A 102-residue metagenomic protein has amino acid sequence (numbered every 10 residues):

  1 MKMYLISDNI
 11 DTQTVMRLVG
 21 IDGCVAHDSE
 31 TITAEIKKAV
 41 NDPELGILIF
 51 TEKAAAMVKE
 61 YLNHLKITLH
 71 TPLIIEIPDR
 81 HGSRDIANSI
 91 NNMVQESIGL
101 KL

Functional and structural regions predicted by a protein language model:
M1-T33: N-terminal first-folded block
V15, V58-Y61, I86: Short glycine-/acidic-enriched loop or helix-start segments at secondary-structure transitions that form or flank
V19-I21, K38, L62-L65, S89-N91: Short, glycine/charged-enriched secondary-structure capping and boundary segments
A26-V40, L45, I49-F50: BRCT (BRCA1 C-terminal) domain core and associated BRCT-interaction motifs
E44-I75, R80: Mid-chain, well-packed structural core segment of small domains
K66-L102: C-terminal structural segments of small proteins and small subunits
